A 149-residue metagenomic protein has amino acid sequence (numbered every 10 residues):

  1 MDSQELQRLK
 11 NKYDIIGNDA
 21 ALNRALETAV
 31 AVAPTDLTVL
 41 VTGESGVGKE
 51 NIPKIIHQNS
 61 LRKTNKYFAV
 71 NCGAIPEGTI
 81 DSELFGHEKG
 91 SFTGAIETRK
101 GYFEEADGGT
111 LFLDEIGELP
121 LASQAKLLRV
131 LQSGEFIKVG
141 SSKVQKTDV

Functional and structural regions predicted by a protein language model:
M1-D2, S45, K49, V149: Generic low-polarity alpha-helical segments
M1-E27: Conserved ASCE P-loop NTPase core motifs with emphasis on AAA+ ATPases
Q7-N11, E83-F85, S133: Short, mixed-charge, low-aromatic patches
D14-G17, E27-T93, E104-P120: Conserved post-Walker A coupling segment in P-loop NTPases
D19-L22, L26, A69, K100 (+1 more regions): Short, structured helix-loop boundary elements
A29-V32, V130, G134: AAA+ P-loop ATPase catalytic core
L61, S91-F103, I116, P120-S123 (+1 more regions): Conserved Walker
